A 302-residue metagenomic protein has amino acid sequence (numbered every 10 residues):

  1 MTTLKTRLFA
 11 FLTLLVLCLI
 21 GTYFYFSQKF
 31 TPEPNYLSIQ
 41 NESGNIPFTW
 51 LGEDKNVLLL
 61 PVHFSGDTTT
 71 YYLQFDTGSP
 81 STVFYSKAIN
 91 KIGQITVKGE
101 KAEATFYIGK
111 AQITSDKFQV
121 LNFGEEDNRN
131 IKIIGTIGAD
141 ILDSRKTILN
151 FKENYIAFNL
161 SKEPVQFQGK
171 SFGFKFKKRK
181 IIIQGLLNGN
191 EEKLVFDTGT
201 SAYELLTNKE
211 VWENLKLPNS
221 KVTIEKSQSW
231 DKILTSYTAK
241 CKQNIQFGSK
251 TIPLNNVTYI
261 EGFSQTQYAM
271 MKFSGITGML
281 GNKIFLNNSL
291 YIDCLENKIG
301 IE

Functional and structural regions predicted by a protein language model:
T2-E302: Pepsin/retropepsin-fold aspartyl endopeptidases
